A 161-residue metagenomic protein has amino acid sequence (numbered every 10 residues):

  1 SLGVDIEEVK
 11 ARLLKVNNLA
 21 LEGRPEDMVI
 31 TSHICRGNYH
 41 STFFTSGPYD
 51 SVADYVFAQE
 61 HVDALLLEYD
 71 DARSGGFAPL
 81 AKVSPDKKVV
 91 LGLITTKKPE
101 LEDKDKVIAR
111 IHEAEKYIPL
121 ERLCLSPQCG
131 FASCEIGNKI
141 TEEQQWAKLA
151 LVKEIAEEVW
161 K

Functional and structural regions predicted by a protein language model:
S1-K161: Domain-level signal for soluble alpha/beta catalytic cores
